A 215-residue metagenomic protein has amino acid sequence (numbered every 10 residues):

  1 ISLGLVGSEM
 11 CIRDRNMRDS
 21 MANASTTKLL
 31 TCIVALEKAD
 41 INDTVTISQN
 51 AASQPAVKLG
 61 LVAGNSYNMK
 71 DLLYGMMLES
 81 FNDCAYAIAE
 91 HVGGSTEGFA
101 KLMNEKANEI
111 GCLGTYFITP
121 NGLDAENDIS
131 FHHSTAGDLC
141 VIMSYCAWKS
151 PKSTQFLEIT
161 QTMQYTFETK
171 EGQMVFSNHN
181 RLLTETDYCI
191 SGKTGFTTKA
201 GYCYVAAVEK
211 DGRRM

Functional and structural regions predicted by a protein language model:
I1-G7, C11-I12: Single conserved hydrophobic/aromatic residue that forms the stacking wall/gate of nucleotide- or nucleobase-binding
E9, A22-T46, L139: Active-site SXXK
I12-R13, M17-M21, T44, D187 (+1 more regions): Structured C-terminal helix/loop/strand segments within mature extracytoplasmic catalytic/sensor domains
I12-R15, A39, F81-Y86: Acidic/histidine-rich, surface-exposed loop or edge segments in extracytoplasmic proteins
N16-A22, A56-A63, D71-G75, A85-G94 (+3 more regions): Second-shell loop/turn segments in exported
E37-A51, S150-Q161: Short, well-structured active-site flanking segments
T46-V57, A125, Y165-F167: Acidic helix-start/capping segments at beta-turn-to-alpha-helix junctions
D83-T197: A conserved catalytic-loop motif detector
